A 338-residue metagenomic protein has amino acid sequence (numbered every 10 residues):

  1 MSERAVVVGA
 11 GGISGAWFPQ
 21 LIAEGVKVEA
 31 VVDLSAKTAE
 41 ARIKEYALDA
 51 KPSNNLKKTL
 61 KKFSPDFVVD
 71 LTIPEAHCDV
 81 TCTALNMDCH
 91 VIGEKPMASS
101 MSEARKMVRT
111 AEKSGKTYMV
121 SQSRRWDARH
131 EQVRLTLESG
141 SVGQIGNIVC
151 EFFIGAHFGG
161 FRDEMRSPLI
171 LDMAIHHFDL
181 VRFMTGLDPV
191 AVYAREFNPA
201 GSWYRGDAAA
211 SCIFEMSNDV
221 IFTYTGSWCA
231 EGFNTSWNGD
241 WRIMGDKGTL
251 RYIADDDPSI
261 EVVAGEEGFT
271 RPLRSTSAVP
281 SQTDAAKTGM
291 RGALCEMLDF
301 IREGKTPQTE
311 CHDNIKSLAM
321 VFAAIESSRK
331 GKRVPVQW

Functional and structural regions predicted by a protein language model:
M1, F67-V69, K116, S217 (+2 more regions): C-terminal helix-rich "cap/oligomerization" subdomain common to oxidoreductases
M1-A47: N-terminal Rossmann-like dinucleotide-binding module
W17, A50-T110: Beta-loop-alpha module in the N-terminal Rossmann-like domain of NAD(P)-dependent dehydrogenases, especially those
L34-K37, S281-L294: Active-site loop of classical SDR/Rossmann-like NAD(P)-dependent oxidoreductases, centered on the catalytic Tyr-X3-Lys
D70, G93, Y118-V120, V149 (+2 more regions): Hydrophobic residues in well-ordered beta-strands that form the structural core
T117, R124-Y204, G331: Predominantly a Rossmann-like dinucleotide-binding segment in NAD(P)-dependent oxidoreductases
D172, D179-S259, R291-E303: Contiguous beta-strand/loop segments that form the cofactor/metal-binding neighborhood of enzyme cores
